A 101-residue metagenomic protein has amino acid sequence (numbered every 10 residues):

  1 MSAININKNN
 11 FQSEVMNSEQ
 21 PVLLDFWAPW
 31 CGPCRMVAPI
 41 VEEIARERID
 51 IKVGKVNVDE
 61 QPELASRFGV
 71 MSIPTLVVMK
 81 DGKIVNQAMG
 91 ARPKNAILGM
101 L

Functional and structural regions predicted by a protein language model:
S2, N7, W27, K52-G54: Conserved Rossmann-like nucleotide-binding pocket used by diverse enzymes that bind dinucleotide cofactors
A3-V22, P62: A short beta-strand-turn-helix
F11, L24, V41, N57 (+1 more regions): Residue-level signature of catalytic and energy-coupling elements of molecular machines, predominantly ATP/GTP-dependent
E19, F26-W30, S72: Short pre-active-site segment immediately N-terminal to redox-active cysteine/selenocysteine motifs in thiol-based
E19-P21, M36-V56, E60-P62: Conserved helix-turn-beta segment immediately C-terminal to the redox Cys motif in thioredoxin-like folds
V22, P62, F68-V77, R92-N95: Structural micro-motif
F26-I40: Conserved redox-active cysteine motifs that mediate thiol-disulfide chemistry, especially di-cysteine Cys-X(1-2)-Cys
V77-L101: Non-catalytic, surface beta->alpha helical segment in thiol-disulfide oxidoreductase systems
